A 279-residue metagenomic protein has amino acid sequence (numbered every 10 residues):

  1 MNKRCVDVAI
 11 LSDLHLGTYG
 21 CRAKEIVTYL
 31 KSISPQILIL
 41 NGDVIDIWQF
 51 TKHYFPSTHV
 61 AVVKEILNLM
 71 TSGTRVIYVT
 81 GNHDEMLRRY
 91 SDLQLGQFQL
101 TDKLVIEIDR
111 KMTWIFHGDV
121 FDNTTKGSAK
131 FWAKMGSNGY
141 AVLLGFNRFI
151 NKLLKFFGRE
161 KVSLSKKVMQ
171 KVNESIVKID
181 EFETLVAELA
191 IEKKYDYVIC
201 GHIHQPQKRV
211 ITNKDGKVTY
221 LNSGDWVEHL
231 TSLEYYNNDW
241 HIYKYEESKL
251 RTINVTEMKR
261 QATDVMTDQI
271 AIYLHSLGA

Functional and structural regions predicted by a protein language model:
N2-D7, L16-I108: Core catalytic region of metal-dependent phosphoesterases/phosphodiesterases, especially metallo-beta-lactamase-like
D7-H15, M112-D119, T219-G224: Active-site-proximal beta-strand elements of phosphoester/diester hydrolases
A9, I39, I77-V79, W114 (+2 more regions): Hydrophobic/aromatic beta-strand patches that form the interior of the parallel beta-sheet core in alpha/beta enzyme
D13, G42-D43, G81, H117 (+2 more regions): Active-site glycine-centered loops adjacent to acidic/histidine catalytic or metal-binding residues that shape
G96-T101, D119, N123-A133, E181-Y245: Conserved beta-sheet core of the metallophosphoesterase superfamily
L100, D109, L164-D196, Q205-P206 (+1 more regions): Non-catalytic terminal accessory segments
I106-D109, I211-A279: Binuclear metal-dependent phosphoesterase catalytic core
F116-F182: Active-site-proximal loop/helix segment associated with metal-binding centers of metalloenzymes
